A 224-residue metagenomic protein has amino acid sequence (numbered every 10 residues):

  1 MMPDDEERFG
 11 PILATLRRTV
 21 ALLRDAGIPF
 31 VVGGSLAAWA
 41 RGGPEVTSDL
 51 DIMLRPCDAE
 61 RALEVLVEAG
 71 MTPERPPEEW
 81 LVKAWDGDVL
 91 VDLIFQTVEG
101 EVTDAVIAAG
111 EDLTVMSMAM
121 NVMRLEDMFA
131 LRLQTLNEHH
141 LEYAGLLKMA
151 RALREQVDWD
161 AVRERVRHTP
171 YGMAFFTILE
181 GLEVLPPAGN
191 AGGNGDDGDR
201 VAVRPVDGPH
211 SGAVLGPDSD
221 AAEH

Functional and structural regions predicted by a protein language model:
M1-H224: Compositionally biased terminal segments of proteins
